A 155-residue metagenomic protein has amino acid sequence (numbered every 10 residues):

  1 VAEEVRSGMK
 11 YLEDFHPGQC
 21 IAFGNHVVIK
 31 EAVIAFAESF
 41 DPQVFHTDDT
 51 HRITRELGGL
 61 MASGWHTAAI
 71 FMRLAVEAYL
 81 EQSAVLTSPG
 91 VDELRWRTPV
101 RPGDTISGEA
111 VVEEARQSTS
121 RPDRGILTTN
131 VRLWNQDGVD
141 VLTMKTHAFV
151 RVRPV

Functional and structural regions predicted by a protein language model:
A2, R6-P17, W96-V155: HotDog/MaoC-like acyl-thioester-processing domains
A2-G90, R153-V155: Hot-dog-fold acyl-thioester-processing enzymes
E56-S63, L94-P99, W134: Short amphipathic alpha-helical patches
P89-D92, G108: Short beta-strand or tight-loop elements that sit immediately N-terminal to catalytic metal-binding acidic residues
